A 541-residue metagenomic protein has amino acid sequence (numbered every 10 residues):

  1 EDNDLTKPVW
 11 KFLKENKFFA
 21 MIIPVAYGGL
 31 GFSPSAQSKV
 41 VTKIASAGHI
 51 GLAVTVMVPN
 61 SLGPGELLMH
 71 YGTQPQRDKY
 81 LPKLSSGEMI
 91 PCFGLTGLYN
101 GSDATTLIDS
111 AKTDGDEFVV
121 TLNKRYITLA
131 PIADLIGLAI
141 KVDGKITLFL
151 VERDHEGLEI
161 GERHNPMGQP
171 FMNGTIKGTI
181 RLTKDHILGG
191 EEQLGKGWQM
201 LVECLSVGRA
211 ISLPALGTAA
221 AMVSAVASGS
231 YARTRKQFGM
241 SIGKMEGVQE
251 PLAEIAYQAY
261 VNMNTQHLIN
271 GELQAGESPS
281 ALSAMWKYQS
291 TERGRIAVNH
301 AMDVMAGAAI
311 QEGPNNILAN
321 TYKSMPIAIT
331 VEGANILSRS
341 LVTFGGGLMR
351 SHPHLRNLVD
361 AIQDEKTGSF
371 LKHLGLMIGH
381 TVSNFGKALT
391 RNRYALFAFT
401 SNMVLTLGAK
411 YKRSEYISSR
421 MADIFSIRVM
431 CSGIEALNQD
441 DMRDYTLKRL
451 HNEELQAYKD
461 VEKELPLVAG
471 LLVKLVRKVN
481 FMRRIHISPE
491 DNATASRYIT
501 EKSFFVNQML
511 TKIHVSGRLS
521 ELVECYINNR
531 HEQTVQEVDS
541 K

Functional and structural regions predicted by a protein language model:
D4-K11, E15, G72-P82, G87 (+3 more regions): Gly/Pro-rich turn-and-neighbor structural signature
E15-D78, P82, S86, I127-I132 (+6 more regions): Internal helix-loop-helix
E117, T121-G161: A short core secondary-structure module
I132-L135, E159-T179, K184: Catalytic nucleotidyl-transfer cores of nucleotide-processing enzymes
G157, I176-R209, V226-G243, T265-H267 (+1 more regions): A glycine-rich, basic-preceded beta-loop-alpha segment at the flavin cofactor/substrate interface of flavin-utilizing
A259-Q289, A301-I310, G408, V429-V473: C-terminal helix-coil-helix/basic helical segment that borders enzyme active sites and/or dimer interfaces and provides
A309-T390, L471-S540: Glycine-rich phosphate/cofactor-binding loops in nucleotide/flavin-utilizing enzymes
R393-Y394, S414-C431: C-terminal substrate/ligand-recognition segments
